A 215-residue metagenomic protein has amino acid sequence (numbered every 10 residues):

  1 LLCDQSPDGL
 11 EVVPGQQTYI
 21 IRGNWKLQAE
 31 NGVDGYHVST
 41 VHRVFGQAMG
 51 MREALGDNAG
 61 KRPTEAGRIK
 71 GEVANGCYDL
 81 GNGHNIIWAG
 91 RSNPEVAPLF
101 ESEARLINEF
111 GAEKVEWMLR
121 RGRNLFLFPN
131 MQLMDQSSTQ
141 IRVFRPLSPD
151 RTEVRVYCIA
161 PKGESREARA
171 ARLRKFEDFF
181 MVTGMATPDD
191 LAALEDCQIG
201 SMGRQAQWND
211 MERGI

Functional and structural regions predicted by a protein language model:
L1-I215: C-terminal catalytic domain of Rieske-type non-heme iron oxygenases
